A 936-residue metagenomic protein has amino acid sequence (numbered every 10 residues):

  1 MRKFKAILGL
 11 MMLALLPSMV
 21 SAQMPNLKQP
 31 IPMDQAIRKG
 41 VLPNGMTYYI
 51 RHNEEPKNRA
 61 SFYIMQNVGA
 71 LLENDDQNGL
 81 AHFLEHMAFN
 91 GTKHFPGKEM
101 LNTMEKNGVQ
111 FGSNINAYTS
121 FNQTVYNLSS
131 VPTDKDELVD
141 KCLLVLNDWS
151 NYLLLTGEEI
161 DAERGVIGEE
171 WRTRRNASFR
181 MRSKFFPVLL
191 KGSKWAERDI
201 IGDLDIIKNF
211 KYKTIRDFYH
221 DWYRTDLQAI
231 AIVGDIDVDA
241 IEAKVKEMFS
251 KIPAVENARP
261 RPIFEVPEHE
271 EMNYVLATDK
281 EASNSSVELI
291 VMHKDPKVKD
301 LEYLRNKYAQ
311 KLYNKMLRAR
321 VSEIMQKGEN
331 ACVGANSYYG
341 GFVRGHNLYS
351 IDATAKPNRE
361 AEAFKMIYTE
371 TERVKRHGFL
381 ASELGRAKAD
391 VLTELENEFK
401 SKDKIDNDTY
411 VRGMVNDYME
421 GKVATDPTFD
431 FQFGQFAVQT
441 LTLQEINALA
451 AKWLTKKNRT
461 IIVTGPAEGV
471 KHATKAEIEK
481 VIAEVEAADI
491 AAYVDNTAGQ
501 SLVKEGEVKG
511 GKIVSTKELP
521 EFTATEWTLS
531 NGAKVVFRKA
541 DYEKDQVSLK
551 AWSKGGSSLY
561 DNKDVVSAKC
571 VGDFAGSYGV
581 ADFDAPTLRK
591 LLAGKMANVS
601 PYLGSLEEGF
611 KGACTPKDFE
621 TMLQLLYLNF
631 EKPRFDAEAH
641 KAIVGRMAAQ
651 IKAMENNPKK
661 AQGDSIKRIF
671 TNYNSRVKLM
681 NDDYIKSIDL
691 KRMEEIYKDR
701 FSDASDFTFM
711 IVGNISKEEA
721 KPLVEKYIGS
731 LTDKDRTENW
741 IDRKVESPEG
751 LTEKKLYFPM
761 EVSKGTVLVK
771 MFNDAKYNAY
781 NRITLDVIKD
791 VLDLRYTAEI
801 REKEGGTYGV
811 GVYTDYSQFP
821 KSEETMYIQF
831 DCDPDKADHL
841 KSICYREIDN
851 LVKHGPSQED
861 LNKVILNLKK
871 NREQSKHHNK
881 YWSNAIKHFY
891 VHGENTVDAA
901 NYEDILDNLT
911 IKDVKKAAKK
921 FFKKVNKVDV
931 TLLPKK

Functional and structural regions predicted by a protein language model:
M1-G9: Bacterial N-terminal signal peptides that target proteins for export
G9-S18: Bacterial N-terminal signal peptides
A22-I50, D237-K294, V298-Y303, K307-Y308 (+15 more regions): Proteolytic maturation boundary segments
R51, P56-E73, L80-A81, K98-D148 (+15 more regions): M16 family metallopeptidases and their MPP-like homologs
N78-H86, N90, K315, V565-D573 (+1 more regions): Active-site recognition of the HExxH zinc-binding catalytic motif
N116-A117, Y219-W222, A277-D279, G340-V343 (+6 more regions): Replace "in large, NTP-powered and nucleic-acid-processing enzymes" with "in large, NTP-powered factors and other
E159-R172, A177-T214, F218-L227, V233 (+4 more regions): Hydrophobic, small-residue-rich alpha-helical packing segments that form membrane-like cores
I206-K246, L679, Y684-Y727: Internal metal/ion-chelating core segments
